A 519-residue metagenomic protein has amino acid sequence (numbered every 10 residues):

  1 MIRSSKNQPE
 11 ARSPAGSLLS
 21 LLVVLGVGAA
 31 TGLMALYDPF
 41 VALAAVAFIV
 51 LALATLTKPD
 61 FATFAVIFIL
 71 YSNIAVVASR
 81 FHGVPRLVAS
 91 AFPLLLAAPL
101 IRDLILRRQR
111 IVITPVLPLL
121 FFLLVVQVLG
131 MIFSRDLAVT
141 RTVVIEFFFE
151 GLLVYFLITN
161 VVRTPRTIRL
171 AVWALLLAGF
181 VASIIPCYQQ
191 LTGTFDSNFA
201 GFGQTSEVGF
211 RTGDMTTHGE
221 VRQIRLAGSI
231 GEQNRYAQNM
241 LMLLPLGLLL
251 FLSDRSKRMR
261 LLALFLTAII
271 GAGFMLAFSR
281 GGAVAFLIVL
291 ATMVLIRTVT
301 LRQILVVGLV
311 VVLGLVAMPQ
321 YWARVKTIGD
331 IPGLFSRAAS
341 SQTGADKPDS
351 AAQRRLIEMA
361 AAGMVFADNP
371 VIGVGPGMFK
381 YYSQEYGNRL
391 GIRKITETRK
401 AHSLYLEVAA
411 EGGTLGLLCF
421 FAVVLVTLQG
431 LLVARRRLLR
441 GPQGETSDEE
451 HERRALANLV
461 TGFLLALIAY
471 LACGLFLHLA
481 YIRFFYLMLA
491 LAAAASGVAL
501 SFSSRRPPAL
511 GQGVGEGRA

Functional and structural regions predicted by a protein language model:
M1-N7, P14-L33, A47-A54, L96-A97 (+10 more regions): Alpha-helical transmembrane segments of multi-pass inner-membrane proteins
I2-A15, L432-V460, G474-H478, L489-A519: A juxtamembrane structural motif centered on a specific transmembrane helix
L33-Y37, S79-H82, F133-T142, M275-L276 (+1 more regions): Membrane-interface helix caps and helix-loop-helix hairpins in membrane proteins
L51-L152: N-terminal hydrophobic segments of proteins, predominantly signal-anchor/transmembrane helices of inner/organellar
F68-A78, S403, E407-G412, E450-S496: Membrane helix-loop boundary segments at the extracytoplasmic
S197-T212, H218-S229, L315-A360, A367 (+2 more regions): Flexible juxtamembrane loops connecting transmembrane helices in multi-pass membrane enzymes that build or modify
L290-A291, R389-I392, E411-A466, G497: Hydrophobic transmembrane alpha-helices and their immediate junctions
S341-A360, M364-G412, V433-G444: Long extracytoplasmic/lumenal interhelical loops at the membrane interface of multi-pass membrane proteins
